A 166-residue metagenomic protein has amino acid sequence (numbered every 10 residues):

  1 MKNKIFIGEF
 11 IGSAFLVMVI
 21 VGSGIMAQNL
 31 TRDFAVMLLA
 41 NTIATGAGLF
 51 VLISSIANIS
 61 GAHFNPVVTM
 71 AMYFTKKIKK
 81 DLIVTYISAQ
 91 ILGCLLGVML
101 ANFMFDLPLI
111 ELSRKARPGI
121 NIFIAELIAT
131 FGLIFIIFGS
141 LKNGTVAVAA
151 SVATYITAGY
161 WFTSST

Functional and structural regions predicted by a protein language model:
M1-T166: Membrane-interface helix-loop junctions and terminal tails of multi-pass membrane proteins
